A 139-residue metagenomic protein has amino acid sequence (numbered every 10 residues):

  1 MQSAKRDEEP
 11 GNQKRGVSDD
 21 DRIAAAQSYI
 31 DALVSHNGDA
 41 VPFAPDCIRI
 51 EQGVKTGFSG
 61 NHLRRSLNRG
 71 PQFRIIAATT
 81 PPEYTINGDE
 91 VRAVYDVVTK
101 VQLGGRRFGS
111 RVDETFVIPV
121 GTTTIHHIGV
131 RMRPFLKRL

Functional and structural regions predicted by a protein language model:
M1-L139: C-terminal and inter-domain tail/linker signature
